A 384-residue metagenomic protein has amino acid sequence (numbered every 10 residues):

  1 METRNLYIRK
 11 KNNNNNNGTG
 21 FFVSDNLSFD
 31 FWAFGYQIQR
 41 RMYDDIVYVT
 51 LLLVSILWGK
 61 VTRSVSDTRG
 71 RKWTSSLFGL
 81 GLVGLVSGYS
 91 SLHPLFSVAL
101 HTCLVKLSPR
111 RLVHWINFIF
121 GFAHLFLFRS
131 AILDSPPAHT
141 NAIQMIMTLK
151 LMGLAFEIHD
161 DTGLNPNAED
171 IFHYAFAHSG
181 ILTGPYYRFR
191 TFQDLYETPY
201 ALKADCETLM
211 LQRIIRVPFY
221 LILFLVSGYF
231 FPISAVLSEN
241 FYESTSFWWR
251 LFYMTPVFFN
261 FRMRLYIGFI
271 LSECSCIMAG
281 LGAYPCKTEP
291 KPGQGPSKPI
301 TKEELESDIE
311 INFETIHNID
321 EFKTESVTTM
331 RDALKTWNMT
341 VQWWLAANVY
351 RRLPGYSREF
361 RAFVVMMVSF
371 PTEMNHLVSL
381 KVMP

Functional and structural regions predicted by a protein language model:
M1-L100, L104-L107: N-terminal signal-anchor/initial transmembrane insertion module of eukaryotic multi-pass membrane proteins
K10-V47, L77-L82, F126-A138, N165-A168 (+4 more regions): Juxtamembrane membrane-interface segments at transmembrane-helix boundaries in membrane proteins
Y43, V47, L51, D67 (+5 more regions): Amphipathic alpha-helical protein-protein interaction segments
K60-S66, G81-L85, H159, L345 (+2 more regions): Structural motif corresponding to the C-terminal cap of alpha-helices
V61-T68, C103-I116, A201, S238-Y242 (+1 more regions): Membrane interface segments of multi-pass transport proteins and intramembrane proteases
S76-L80, G84-A235, M254-G282, C286-T301: Intramembrane catalytic core of multi-pass membrane enzymes that act on lipidic substrates
V83-L85, V368-M383: Conserved catalytic-core segments centered on acid/base and nucleophilic motifs
N167-Y174, Y186, N240-E373: Membrane-interfacial catalytic/cofactor-binding modules of polytopic membrane enzymes
